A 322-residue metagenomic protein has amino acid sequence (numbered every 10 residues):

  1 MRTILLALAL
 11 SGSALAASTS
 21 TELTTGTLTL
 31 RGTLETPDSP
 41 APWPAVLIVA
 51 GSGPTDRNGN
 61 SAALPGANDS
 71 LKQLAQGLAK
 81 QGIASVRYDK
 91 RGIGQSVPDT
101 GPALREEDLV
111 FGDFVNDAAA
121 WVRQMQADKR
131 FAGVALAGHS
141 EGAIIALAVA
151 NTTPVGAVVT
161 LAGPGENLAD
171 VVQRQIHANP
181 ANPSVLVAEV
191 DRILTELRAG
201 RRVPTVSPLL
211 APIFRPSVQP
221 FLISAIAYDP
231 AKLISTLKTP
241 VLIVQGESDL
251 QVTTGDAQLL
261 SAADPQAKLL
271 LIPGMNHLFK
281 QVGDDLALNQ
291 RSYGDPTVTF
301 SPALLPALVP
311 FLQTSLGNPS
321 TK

Functional and structural regions predicted by a protein language model:
A17-P40, A45: N-terminal cap/lid segment of alpha/beta-hydrolase-fold proteins
P40-P42, V46-G77: Short, surface-exposed "cap/lid" segments of acyl-processing enzymes
S70, E106-A127: Alpha/beta-hydrolase active-site loop
R123-N179: Primarily recognizes the serine-hydrolase "nucleophile elbow" in alpha/beta-hydrolase and SGNH/GDSL folds
T153, V159-A231: Accessory cap/linker subdomain of secreted extracellular hydrolases
L237, I243-Q245: Short beta-strand/loop motif that positions the catalytic acidic residue of the alpha/beta-hydrolase fold
T239, V252-A262: Short alpha-helix in the alpha/beta-hydrolase fold that links the catalytic acid
L278, D284-K322: Catalytic active-site module of serine/aspartate enzymes centered on a nucleophile-bearing elbow/loop
